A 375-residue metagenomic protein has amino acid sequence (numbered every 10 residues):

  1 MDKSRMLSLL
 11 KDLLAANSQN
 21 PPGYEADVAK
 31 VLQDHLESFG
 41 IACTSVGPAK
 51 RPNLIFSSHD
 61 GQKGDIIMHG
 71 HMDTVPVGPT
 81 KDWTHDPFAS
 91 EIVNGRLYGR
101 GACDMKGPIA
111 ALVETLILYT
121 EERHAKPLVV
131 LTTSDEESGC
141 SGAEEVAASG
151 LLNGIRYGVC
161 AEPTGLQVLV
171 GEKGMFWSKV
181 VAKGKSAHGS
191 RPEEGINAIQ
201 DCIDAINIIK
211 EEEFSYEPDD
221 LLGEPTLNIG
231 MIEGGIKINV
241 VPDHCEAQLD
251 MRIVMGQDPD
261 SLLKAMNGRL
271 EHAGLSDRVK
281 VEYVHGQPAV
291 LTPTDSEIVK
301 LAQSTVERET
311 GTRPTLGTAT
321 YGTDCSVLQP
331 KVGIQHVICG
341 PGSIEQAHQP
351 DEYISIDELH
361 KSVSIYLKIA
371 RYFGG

Functional and structural regions predicted by a protein language model:
M1, G47, V170, W177-G375: Metal-dependent amide/peptide-bond hydrolase catalytic core, centered on the "pita-bread" metallohydrolase fold
M1-R100, E121-A125, G333, S343: Acidic/His- and Gly-rich active-site-bordering loop/insert found across diverse amide/peptide-bond hydrolases
L13, N17, E162, C202 (+1 more regions): Residue-level signal for inorganic ion chemistry
D65-I67, L97, G154-C160, K179 (+1 more regions): Short glycine-aspartate micro-motif
M68, E91-E137, S178-A182, E193-E213 (+2 more regions): Alpha-helical metal-binding/catalytic segments enriched in His/Glu/Asp
G70-M72, N94, T133-S134, A161-T164 (+2 more regions): Fold-independent oxyanion-binding glycine-rich loops and adjacent beta-strand/coil segments at enzyme active sites
V77-I92, G154-I155, V170-V181: Acidic-glycine-rich active-site phosphate/pyrophosphate-binding loop
M105-W177, G374-G375: Acidic/histidine-rich catalytic neighborhood of metal-dependent amide-processing enzymes
